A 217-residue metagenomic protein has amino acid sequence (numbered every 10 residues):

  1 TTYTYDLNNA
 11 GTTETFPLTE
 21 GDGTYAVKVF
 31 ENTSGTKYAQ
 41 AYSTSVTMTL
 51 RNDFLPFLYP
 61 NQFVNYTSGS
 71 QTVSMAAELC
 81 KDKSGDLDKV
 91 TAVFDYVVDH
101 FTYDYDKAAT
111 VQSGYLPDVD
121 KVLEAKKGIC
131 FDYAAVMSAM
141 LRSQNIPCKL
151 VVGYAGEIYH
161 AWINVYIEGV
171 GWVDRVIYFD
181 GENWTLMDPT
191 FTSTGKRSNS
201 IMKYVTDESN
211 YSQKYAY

Functional and structural regions predicted by a protein language model:
T1-L87, V173, E208-Y217: N-terminal accessory/pre-domain segments preceding catalytic cores
Y25-T49, H100-L116, D120, C130: Short secondary-structure boundary segments
P60-E124, V173, E182, M187 (+2 more regions): Secondary-structure boundary elements
K89-V93, K126-L141: Active-site nucleophilic cysteine motif
K107-T110, L116, K126-K127, C148-E157: Catalytic cysteine-centered active-site loop
D132-Y217: Hydrophobic/aromatic-rich core segments of domains that either
